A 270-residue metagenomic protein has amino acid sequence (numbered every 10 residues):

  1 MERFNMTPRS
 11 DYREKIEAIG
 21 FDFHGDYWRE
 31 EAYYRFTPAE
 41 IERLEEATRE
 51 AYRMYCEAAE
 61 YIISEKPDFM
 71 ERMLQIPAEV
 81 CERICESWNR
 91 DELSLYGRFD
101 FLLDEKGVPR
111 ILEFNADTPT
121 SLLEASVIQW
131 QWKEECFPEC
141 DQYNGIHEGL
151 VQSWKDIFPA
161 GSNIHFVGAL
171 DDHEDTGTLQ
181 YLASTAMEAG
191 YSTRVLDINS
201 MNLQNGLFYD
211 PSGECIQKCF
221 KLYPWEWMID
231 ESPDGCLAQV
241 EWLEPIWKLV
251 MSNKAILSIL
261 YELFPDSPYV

Functional and structural regions predicted by a protein language model:
M1-V270: Preference for protein termini
